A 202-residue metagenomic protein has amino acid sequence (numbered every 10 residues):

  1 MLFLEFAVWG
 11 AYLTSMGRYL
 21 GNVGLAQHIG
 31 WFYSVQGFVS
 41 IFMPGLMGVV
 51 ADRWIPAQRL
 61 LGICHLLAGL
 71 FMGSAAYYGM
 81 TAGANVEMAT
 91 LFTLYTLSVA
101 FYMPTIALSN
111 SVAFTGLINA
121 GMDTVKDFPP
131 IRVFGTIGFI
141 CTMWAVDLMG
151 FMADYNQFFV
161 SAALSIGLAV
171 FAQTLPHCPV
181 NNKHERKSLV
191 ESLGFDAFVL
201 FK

Functional and structural regions predicted by a protein language model:
M1-I41, A197-K202: Helix-loop boundary and gating motifs at the non-cytosolic
V39-I41, K126-D147: Glycine-rich segments within core transmembrane alpha-helices of 12-TM secondary carriers
F42-P56, V146-F151: Helix-to-loop junctions at the C-terminal end of transmembrane segments in multipass secondary transporters
D52-L66: Cytoplasmic membrane-interface "Motif A"-like loop-to-helix N-cap segments of 12-TM Major Facilitator Superfamily
L66-N85: C-terminal ends and interior cores of transmembrane alpha-helices in multi-pass membrane transporters/permeases
L94-F134: Cytoplasmic helix-loop-helix junction between adjacent transmembrane helices in 12-TM secondary transporters
Q157-T174: Symmetry-related core transmembrane helices of the 12-TM Major Facilitator Superfamily/SLC fold
L175-K202: Juxtamembrane intracellular "pre-TM" segments in multi-pass secondary transporters
